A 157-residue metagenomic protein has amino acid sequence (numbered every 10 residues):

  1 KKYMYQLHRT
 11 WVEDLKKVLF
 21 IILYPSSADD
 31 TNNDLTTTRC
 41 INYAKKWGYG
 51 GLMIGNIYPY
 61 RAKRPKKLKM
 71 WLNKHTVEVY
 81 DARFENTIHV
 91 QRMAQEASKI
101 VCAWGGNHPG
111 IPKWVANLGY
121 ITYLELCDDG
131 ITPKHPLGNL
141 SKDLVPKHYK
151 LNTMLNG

Functional and structural regions predicted by a protein language model:
K1-D34, L155-G157: Active-site and ligand/interface coordination hotspots across diverse enzymes and nucleic-acid-associated assemblies
Q6-V12, L35-L52: Short amphipathic alpha-helices and their capping/turn segments at secondary-structure boundaries
K17-L19, G51, K99: Structural motif
I21-I22, G55, A103: Short hydrophobic segments within beta-strands
Y24, Y58, N107: Catalytic metal-binding/acid-base residues of hydrolase active sites
N32, T36-C40, M53, N86-E96: Amphipathic alpha-helical interface surfaces
G50-L68: Short connector loops at secondary-structure junctions
L68-G157: Glycine/proline-rich loop-helix segments at beta-alpha junctions forming the active-site rim of enzyme cores
